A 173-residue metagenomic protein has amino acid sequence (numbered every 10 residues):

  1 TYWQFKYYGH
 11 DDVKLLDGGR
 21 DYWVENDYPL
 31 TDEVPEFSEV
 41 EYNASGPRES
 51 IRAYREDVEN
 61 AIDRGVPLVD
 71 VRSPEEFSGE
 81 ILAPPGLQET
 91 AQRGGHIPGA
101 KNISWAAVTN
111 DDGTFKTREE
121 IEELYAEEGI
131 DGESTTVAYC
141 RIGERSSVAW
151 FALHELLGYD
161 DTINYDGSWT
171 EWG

Functional and structural regions predicted by a protein language model:
T1-A61, E80-I81, G95, R145 (+2 more regions): Thiolate-centered catalytic microenvironments shared by cysteine-dependent enzyme domains
F5, W23, D70, A100 (+2 more regions): Terminal peptide-recognition signature
K14, P67-D70, T135-Y139, I163-N164: Structural recognition of the beta-strand scaffold that forms the well-ordered cores of secreted hydrolase catalytic
E59-E133: Positively charged, proline/Ser/Thr-rich regional signature most characteristic of the Rhodanese/CDC25-like
A107-N110, E144-S146, T170: Short Gly/Pro-enriched loop/turn and capping motifs at secondary-structure junctions
T114, S168-E171: C-terminal structured domain segments across diverse proteins
R118-I130, V137-A152, L156: Extracellular low-complexity, Gly/Ser/Thr-rich intrinsically disordered linkers and protease-sensitive activation/hinge
L124, W172-G173: Conserved N-terminal glycine/acidic-rich loop preference
